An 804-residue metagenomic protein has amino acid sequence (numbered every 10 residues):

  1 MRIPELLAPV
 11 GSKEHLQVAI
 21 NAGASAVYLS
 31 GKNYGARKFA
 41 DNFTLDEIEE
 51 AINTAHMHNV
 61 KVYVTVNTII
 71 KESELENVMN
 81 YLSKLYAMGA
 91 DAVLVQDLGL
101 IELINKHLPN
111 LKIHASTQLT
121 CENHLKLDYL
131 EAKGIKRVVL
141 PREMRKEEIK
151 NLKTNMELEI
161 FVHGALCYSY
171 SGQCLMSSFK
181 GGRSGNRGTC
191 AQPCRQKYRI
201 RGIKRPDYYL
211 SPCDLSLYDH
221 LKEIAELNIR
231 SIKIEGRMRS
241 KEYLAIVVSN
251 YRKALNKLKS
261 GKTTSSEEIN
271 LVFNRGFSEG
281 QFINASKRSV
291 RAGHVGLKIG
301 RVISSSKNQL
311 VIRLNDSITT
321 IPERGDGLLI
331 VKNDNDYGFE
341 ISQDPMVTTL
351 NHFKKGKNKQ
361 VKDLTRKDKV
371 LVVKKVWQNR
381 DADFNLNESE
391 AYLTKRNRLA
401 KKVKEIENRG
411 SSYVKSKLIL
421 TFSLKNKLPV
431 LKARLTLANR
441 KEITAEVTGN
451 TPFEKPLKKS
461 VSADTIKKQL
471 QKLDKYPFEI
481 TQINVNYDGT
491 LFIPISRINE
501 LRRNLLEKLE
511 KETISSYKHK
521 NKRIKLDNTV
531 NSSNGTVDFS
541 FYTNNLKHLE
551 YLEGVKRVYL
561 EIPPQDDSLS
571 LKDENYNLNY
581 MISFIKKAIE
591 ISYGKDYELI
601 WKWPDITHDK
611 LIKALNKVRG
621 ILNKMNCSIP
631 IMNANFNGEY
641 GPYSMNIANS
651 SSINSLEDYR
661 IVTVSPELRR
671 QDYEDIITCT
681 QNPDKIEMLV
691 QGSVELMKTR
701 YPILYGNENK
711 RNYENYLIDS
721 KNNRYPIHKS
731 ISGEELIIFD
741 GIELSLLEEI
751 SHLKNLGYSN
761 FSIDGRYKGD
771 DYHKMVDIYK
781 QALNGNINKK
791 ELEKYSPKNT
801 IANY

Functional and structural regions predicted by a protein language model:
M1-C121, L125, V139-S231, M238-Y804: Active-site pocket-lining/capping segments in soluble small-molecule metabolic enzymes
